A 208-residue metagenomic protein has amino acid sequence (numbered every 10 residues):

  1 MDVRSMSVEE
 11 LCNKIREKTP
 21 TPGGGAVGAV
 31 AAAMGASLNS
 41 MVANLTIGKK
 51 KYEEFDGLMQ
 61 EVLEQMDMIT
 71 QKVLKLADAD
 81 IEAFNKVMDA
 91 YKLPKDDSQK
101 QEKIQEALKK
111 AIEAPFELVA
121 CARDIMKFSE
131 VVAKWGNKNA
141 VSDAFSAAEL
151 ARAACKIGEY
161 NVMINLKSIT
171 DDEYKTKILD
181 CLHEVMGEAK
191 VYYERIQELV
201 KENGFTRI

Functional and structural regions predicted by a protein language model:
V3-P22: Short, hydrophobic/aliphatic alpha-helical segments
E17-S40, A140-G158: Conserved phosphate/anionic-ligand binding catalytic regions in large, soluble enzymes, centered on
L38-L58: Phosphate-handling active-site elements
K51-M88, Y192: A structural-propensity feature for long, helix-poor, extended segments
Q71, S98-K109, G187, F205-I208: C-terminal binding/interaction regions
A79-Y91, Y193-I208: Long, charge-rich low-complexity segments
D80-A153: Amphipathic alpha-helical interface segments
I125, A140-L199, T206: Preference for long, well-ordered alpha-helical segments
